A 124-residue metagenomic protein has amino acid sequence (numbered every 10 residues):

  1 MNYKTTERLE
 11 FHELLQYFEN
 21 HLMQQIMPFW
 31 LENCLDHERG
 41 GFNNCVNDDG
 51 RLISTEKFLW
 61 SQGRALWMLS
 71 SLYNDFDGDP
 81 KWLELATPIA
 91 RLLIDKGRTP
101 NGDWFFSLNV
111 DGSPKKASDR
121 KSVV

Functional and structural regions predicted by a protein language model:
M1-V124: Glycan-recognition and catalytic cores of secretory/periplasmic carbohydrate-active enzymes
